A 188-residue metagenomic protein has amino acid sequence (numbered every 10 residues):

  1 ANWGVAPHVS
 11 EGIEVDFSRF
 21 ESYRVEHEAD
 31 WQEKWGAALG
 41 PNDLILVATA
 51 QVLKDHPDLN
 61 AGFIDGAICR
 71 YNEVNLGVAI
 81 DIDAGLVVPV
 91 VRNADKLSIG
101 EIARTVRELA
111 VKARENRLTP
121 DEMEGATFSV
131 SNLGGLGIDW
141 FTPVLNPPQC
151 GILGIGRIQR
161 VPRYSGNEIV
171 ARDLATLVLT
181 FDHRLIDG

Functional and structural regions predicted by a protein language model:
A1-G188: C-terminal catalytic/motor cores of large multi-domain enzyme assemblies
